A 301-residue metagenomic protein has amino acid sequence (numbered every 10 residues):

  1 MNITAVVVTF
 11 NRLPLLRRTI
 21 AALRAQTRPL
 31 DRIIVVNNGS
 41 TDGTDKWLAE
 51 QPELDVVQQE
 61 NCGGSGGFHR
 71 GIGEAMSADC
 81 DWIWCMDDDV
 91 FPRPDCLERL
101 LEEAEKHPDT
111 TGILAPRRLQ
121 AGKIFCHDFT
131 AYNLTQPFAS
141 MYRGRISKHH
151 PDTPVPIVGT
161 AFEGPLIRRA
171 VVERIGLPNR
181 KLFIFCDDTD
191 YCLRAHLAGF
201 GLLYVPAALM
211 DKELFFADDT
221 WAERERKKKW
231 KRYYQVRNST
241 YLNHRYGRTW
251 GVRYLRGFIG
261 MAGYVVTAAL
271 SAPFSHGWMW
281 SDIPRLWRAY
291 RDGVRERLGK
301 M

Functional and structural regions predicted by a protein language model:
A21-L30: Short, acidic, metal-binding catalytic loop of nucleotide-sugar glycosyltransferases
A22, N37-K46, V90: A conserved acidic beta->alpha catalytic loop
L48-E74: Conserved donor nucleotide-binding strand/loop of the catalytic core
C80-D89: Short beta-strand-to-loop acidic/aromatic patch adjacent to the donor-nucleotide binding site
D95-F129: Conserved donor NDP-sugar-binding/catalytic core segment of glycosyltransferases
S147-I167, R226: A recurrent flexible, glycine/aromatic-enriched loop bordering the glycosyltransferase active site that acts as
P165, V171-L177, K181-A208: A short, conserved alpha-helix in the catalytic core of glycosyltransferases
R248-M301: Non-catalytic, C-terminal membrane-associated alpha-helical segments of glycosyltransferases
